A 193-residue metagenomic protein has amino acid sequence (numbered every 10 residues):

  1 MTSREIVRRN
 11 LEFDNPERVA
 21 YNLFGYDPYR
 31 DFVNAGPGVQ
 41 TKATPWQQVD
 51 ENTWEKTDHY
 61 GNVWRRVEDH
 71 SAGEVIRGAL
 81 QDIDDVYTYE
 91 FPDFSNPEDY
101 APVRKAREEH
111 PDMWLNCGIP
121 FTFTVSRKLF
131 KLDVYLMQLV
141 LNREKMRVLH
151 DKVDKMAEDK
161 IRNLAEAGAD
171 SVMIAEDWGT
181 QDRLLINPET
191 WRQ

Functional and structural regions predicted by a protein language model:
M1-P28, R66, T88-Q193: Active-site loop segments of alpha/beta catalytic cores
F13, L23, T44, D58 (+2 more regions): Cofactor-binding catalytic cores of oxidoreductases
E17, L23-P45: Segments that shape or occlude catalytic/ligand-binding pockets
Y29-A35, E51-T53, I76, V125-K128: Short, solvent-exposed polar/charged micro-motifs at secondary-structure junctions
G38-T44, V75-I76, I83-D85, V134-Q138 (+1 more regions): Short, low-complexity, polar/charged sequence segments that are solvent-exposed and flexible
V39-T57: Short acidic, Pro/Gly- and aromatic-enriched capping/linker segments at domain boundaries
R66-Y89: Short, surface-exposed, low-complexity cationic segments
